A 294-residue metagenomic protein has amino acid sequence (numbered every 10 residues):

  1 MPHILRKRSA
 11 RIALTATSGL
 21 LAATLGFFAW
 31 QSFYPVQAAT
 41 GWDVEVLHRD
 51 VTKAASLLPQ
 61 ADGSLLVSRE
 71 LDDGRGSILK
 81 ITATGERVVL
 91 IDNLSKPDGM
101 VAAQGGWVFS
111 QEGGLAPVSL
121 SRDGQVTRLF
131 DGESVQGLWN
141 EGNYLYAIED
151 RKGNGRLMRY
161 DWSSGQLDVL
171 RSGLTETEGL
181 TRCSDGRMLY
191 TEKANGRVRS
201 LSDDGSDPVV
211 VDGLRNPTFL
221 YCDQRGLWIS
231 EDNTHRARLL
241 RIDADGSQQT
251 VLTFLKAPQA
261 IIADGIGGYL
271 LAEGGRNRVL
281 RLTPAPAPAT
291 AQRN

Functional and structural regions predicted by a protein language model:
P2-L20: N-terminal Sec-pathway targeting helices
F33-T52: A short helix->beta-strand "capping" segment at the edge of beta-propeller domains
D43-H48, G85-I91, G124-F130, G165-S172 (+2 more regions): A short beta-strand motif characteristic of beta-propeller blades
D50-D62, R75-G76, N93-Q111, D131-D150 (+6 more regions): Beta-rich, blade/repeat-based domains predominating in secreted/periplasmic proteins but also intracellular
E70-L71, E112-G113, D150-K152, K193 (+3 more regions): Short loop/turn segments immediately following the C-termini of beta-strands
G76-L79, A116-S119, R156-M158, R197-R199 (+2 more regions): A short loop-to-beta-strand structural motif that recurs across blades of beta-propeller domains
I81-E86, L120-Q125, Y160-G165, L201-S206 (+2 more regions): Short loop/turn segments that connect beta-strands within beta-propeller blades
P258-N294: Blade-level signature of beta-propeller repeat domains, shared across WD40, Kelch, NHL, RCC1 and BNR/Asp-box propellers
